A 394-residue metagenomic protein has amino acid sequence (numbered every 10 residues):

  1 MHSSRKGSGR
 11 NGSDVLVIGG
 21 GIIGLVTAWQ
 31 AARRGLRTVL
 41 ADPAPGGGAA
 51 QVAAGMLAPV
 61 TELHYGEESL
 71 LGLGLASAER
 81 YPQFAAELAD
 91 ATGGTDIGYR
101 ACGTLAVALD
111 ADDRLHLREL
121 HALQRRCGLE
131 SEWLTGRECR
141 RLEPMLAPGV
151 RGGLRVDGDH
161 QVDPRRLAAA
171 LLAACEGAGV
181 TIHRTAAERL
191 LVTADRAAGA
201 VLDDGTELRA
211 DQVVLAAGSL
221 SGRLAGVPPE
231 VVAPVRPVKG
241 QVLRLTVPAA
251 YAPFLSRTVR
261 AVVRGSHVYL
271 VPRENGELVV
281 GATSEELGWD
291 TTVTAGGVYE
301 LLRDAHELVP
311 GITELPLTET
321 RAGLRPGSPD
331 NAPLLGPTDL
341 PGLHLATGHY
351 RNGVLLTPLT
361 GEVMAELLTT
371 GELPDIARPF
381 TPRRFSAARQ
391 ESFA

Functional and structural regions predicted by a protein language model:
M1-D14, R33: Extreme N-terminal leader/targeting segments of oxidoreductases
S13-V39: N-terminal Rossmann-like FAD-binding beta1-loop-alpha1 element of flavoenzymes
L16-I18, L208-L220, G361: Short hydrophobic core segments
W29-R33, P43, G55-M56, T61 (+2 more regions): Active-site substrate-recognition segment that forms the wall of the catalytic cavity or substrate channel
M56-E138, A305: Dinucleotide-binding Rossmann-like beta1-alpha1 core, especially the glycine-rich loop that anchors the ADP
G72-L75, V107-H116, L154-A173, T292-G297: Short beta-strand to alpha-helix junction loop
L154-D204, L208-Q212: Helical element adjacent to the flavin cofactor pocket in flavoenzyme catalytic cores
V309-A394: C-terminal catalytic lobe of FAD-dependent flavoproteins
